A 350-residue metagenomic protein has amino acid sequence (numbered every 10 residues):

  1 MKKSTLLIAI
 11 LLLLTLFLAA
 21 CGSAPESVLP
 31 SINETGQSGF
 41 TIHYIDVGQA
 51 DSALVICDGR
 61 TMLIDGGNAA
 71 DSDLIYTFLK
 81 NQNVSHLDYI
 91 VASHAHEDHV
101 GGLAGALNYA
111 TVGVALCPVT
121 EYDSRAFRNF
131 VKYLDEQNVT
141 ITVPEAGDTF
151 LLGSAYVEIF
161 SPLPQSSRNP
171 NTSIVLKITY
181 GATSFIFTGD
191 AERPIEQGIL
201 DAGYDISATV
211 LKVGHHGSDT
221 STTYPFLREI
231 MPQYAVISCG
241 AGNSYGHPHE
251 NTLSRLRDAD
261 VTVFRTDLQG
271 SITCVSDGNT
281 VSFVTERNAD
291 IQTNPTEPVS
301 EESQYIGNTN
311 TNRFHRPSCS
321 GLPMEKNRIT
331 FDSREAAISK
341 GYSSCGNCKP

Functional and structural regions predicted by a protein language model:
K2-S4, F17-E301, G321, N327 (+1 more regions): Non-globular, low-confidence helical/coil segments that flank catalytic cores
A9-A19: Bacterial N-terminal signal peptides
L14, N312, I338-G341: Residue-level signal for mature regions of secreted extracellular proteins and peptides
A110, F314, F331-D332: A broad, structural micro-motif
P298-N312: SH3-family beta-barrel domains
N308-M324: Short aromatic-glycine-(Arg/Gly/Cys) micro-motifs in beta-strand/loop hairpins
C319-P350: Compact, charge-rich alpha-helical regulatory domains located at protein termini
